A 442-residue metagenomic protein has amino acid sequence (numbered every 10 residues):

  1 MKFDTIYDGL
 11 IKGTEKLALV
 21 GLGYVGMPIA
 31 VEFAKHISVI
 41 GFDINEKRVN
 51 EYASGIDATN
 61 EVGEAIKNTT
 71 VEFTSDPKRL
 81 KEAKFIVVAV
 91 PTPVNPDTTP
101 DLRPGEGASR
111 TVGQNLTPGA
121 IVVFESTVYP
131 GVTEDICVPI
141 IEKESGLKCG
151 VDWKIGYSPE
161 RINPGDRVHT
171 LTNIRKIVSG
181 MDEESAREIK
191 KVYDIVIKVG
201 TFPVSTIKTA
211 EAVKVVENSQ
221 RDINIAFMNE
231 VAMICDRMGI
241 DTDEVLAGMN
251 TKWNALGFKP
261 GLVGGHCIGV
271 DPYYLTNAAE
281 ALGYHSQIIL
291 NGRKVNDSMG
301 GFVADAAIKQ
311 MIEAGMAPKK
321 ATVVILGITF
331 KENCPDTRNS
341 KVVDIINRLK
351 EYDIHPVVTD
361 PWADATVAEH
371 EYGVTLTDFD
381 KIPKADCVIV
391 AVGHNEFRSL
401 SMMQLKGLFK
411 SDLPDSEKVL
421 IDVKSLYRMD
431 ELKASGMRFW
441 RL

Functional and structural regions predicted by a protein language model:
M1-L442: Structural/interface elements that position substrates and couple domains in central-metabolism enzymes
